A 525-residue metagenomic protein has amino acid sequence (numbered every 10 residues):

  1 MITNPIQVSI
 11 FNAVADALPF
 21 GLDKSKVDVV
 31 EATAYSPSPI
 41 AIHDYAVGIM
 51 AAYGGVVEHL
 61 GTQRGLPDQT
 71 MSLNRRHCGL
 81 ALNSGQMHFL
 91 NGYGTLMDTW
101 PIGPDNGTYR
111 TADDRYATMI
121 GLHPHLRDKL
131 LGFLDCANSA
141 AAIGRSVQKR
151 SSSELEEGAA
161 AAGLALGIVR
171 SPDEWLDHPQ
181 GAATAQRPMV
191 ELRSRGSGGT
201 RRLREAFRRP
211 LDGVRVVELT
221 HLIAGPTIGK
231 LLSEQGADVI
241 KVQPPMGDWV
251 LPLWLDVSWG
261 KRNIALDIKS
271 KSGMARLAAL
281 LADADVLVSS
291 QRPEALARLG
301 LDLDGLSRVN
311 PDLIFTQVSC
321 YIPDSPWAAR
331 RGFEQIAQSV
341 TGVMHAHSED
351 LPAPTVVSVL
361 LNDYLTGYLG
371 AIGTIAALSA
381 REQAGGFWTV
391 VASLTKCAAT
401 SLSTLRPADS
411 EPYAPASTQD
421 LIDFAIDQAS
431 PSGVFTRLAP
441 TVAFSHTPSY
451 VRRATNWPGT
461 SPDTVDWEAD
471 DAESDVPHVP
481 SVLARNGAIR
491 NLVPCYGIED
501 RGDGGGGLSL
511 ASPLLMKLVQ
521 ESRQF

Functional and structural regions predicted by a protein language model:
M1-M246, A282-D283, S307-I322, A346-H347 (+3 more regions): Acyl-CoA thioester-binding alpha/beta core of soluble enzymes
E218, S289, Q317, Q338 (+1 more regions): Redox-cofactor binding/interface segments in oxidoreductases and associated redox assembly factors
G236, G260-K261, A284, F333: Short, well-ordered alpha-helix to beta-strand connector turns
K241-I268: Glycine-rich phosphate-binding loop and adjoining beta1-alpha1-beta2 segment of Rossmann-like nucleotide-binding folds
R262-R308: A structured beta-alpha segment of the ubiquitous adenosine-cofactor-binding alpha/beta core
L301, G305-N310, S319-Q335, G342: Rossmann-fold NAD(P)-binding glycine/threonine-rich loop
R331-H345, D350-V356, L360-I375: Active-site PLP attachment segment
V493-G504, P513-K517, E521-Q524: Intrinsically disordered, low-complexity repeat tracts
